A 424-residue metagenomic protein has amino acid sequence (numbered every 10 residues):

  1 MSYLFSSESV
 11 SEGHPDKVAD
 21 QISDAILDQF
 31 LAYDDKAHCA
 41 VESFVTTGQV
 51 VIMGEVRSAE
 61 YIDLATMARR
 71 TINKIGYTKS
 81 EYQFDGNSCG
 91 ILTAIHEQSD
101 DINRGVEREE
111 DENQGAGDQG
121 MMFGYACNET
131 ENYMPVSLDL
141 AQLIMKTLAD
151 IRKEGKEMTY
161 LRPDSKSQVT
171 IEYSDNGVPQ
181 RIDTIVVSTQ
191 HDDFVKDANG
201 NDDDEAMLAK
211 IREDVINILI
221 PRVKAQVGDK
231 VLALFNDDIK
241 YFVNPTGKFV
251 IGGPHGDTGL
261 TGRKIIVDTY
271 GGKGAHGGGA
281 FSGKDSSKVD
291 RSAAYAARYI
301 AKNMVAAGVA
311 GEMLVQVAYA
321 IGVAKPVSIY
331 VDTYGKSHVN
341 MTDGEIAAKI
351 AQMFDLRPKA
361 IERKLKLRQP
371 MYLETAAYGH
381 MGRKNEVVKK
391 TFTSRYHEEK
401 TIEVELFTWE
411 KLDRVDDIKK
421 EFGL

Functional and structural regions predicted by a protein language model:
M1-A40, V45, G155, V415 (+1 more regions): N-terminal, positively charged regions that mediate nucleic acid binding
S6, N73-I251, A377, G382-E386 (+1 more regions): Glycine-rich, mobile lid/loop segments that gate access to catalytic sites or pores
E8-V10, H14-A19, G115-T130, V250-A275 (+2 more regions): Conserved phosphate/anionic-ligand binding catalytic regions in large, soluble enzymes, centered on
E12-L31, E129-L148, K284-G308: Alpha-helical support elements that line or immediately flank enzyme active sites and cofactor-binding pockets
A40, V51, L92, M122 (+10 more regions): Structured core elements
A40-S58, I321-K325: Short, charge-patterned binding micro-sites
T46, A310-E312, Y319-L424: Internal helix-turn-beta structural module
I265, Y270-Q316, K325-D332: C-terminal catalytic subdomain
